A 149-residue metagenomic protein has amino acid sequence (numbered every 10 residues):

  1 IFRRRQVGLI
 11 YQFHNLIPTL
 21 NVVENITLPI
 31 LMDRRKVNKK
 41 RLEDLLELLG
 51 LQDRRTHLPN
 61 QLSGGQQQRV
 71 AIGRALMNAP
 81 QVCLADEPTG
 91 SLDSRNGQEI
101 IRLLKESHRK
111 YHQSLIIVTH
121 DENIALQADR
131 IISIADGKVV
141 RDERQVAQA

Functional and structural regions predicted by a protein language model:
I1-I134: ABC family nucleotide-binding domain
K138-A149: Conserved beta-strand-loop-alpha-helix hinge in the C-terminal portion of ABC ATPase nucleotide-binding domains
